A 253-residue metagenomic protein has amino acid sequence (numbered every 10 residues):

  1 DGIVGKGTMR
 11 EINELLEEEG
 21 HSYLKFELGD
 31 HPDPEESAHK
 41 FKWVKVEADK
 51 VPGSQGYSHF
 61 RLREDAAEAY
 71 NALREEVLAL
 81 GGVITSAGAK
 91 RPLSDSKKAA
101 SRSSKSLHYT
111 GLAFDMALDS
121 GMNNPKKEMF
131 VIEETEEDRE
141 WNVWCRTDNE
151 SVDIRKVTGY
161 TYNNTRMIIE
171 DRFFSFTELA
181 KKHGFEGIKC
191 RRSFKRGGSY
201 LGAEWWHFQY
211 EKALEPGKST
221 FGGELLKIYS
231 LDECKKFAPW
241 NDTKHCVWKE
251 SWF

Functional and structural regions predicted by a protein language model:
D1, P52-E64, R102-S103, G159-I169: Second-shell loop/turn segments in exported
D1-L15, H21-K25, R192-S193: Short acidic, glycine/serine/threonine-rich helix-capping segments at coil-helix boundaries
V4, T8-I12, L62, A66-L73 (+3 more regions): Stable alpha-helical elements in mature extracytoplasmic
V4-E11, V83-R102, K195-G198: Acidic helix-start/capping segments at beta-turn-to-alpha-helix junctions
N13-H21, E75-G82, G121, K181-F185: Sec-exported extracytoplasmic/periplasmic mature domains
L24-A89: Active-site acidic/histidine clusters and adjacent loop/turn architecture that either coordinate catalytic ions
D95-S120: Short, surface-exposed glycine/acidic/tryptophan-bearing loops
L118-F253: Catalytic cores and adjacent binding grooves of peptidoglycan-active enzymes
